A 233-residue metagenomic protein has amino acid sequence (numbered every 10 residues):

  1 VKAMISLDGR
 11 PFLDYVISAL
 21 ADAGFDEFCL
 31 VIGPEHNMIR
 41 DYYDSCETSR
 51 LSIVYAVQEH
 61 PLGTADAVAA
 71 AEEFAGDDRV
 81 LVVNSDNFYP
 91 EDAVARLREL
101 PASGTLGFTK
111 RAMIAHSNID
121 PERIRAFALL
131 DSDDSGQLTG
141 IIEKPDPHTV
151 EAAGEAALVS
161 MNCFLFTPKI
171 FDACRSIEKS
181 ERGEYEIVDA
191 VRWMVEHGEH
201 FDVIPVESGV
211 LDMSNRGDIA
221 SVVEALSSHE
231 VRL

Functional and structural regions predicted by a protein language model:
A3, S52-V54, Q137-G140, H200-D202: Conserved beta-strand segments of alpha/beta enzyme cores
M4, L130-S132, V203: A structural signal for short hydrophobic beta-strand segments in well-ordered beta-sheet cores
I5-S6, R10-V82, V94, R182: Conserved N-terminal catalytic core of the sugar/cofactor nucleotidyltransferase
L30, V82, T105-L106, V203: Structural beta-sheet core signal
I39-Y43, L97, C174, V222: Hydrophobic packing residues within well-ordered alpha-helices of enzyme cores
S85-F88: The conserved acidic donor/metal-binding loop of glycosyltransferases
P90-P168, D172, I177: Conserved core of the sugar-phosphate nucleotidyltransferase
I141-P147, G154-L233: Conserved alpha/beta core of the MobA/IspD/sugar-nucleotide pyrophosphorylase nucleotidyltransferase superfamily
